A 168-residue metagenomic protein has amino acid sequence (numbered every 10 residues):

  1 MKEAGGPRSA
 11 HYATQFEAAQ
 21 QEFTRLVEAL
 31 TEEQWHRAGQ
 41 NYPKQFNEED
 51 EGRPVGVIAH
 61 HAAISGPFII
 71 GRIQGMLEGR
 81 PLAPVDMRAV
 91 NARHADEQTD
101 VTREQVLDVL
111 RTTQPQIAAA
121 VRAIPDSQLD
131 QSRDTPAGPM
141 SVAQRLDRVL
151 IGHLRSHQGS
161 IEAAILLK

Functional and structural regions predicted by a protein language model:
M1-Q15, F68-T113, I165-K168: Short, helix-capping/interhelical loops that line the mouth of catalytic, cofactor-, or ligand-binding pockets
F16-F23, V55-I70, D96-D100, L107-I117 (+1 more regions): Alpha-helical transition-metal enzyme core signature, strongest for iron centers
R25-W35, P67-Q74, P115-L129, R155 (+1 more regions): Charged/polar positions within long, soluble alpha-helices
L26-A29, V57, L82, V142 (+1 more regions): Generic hydrophobic/packing signal
L30-E49, P81, V90-A95, P115-R148: Acidic interhelical loop/turn segments
G52: A solvent-exposed, acidic/Ser-Thr-rich amphipathic alpha-helical stretch
